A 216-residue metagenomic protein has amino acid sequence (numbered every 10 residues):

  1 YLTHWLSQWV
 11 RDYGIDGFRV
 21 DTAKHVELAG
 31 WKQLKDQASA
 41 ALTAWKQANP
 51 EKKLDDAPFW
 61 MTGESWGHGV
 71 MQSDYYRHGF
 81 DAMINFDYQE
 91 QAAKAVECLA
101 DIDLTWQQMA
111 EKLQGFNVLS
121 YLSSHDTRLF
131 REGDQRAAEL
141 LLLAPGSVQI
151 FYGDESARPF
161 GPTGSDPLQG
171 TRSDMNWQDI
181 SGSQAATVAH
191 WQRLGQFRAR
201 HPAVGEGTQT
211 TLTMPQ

Functional and structural regions predicted by a protein language model:
Y1: Active-site mouth loops of central-metabolism enzymes
W5-V118, E132, L140-L143, S156-G207 (+1 more regions): Active-site-proximal helices and loops of the catalytic beta/alpha 8
V10, H125-D126: Catalytic grooves of carbohydrate-active enzymes
S120-S123: Short glycine- and hydrophobic/aromatic-rich loop-to-beta-strand nucleating segment in the catalytic cores
T127-R131: Aromatic-anchored helix/helix-loop segment that forms the rim or "lid" of small-molecule/cofactor binding pockets
